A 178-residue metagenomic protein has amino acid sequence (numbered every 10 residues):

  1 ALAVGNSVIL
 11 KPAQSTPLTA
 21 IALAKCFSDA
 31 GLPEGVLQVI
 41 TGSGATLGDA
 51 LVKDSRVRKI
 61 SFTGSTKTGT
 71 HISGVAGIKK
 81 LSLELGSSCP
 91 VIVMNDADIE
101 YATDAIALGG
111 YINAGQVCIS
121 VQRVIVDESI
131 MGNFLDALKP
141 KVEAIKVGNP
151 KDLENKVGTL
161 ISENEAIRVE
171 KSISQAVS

Functional and structural regions predicted by a protein language model:
A1-Y101: Rossmann-like NAD(P) dinucleotide-binding subdomain of oxidoreductase/dehydrogenase enzymes
K59, K67-S178: ALDH superfamily catalytic-core signature
